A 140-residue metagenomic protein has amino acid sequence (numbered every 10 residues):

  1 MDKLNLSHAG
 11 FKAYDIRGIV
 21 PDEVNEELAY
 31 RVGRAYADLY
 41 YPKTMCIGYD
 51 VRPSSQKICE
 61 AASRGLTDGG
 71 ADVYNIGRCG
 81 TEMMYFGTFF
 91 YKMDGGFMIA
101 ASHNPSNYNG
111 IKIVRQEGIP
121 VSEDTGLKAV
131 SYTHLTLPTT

Functional and structural regions predicted by a protein language model:
M1-R64, D68-G69: An N-terminal, well-structured beta->alpha segment
Y41-E117: Ferredoxin-reductase
P120-Y132: Glycine-rich phosphate-binding loop plus the immediately following alpha-helix
T133-T139: Conserved small/polar residues in nucleotide/adenosyl-binding loops
